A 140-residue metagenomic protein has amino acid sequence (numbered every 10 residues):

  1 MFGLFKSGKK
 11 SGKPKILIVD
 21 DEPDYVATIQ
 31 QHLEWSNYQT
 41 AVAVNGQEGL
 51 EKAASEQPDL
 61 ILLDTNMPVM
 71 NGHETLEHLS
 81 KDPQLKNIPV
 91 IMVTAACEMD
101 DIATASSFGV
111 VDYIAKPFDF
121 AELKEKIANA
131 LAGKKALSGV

Functional and structural regions predicted by a protein language model:
M1-K15, A121-V140: Non-catalytic signal-transmission and effector/linker regions of two-component phosphorelay proteins
P23-A41: Two-component/phosphorelay signaling modules centered on CheY-like receiver
N37-V44, K52, I114: Short hydrophobic/Thr-rich beta-strand motif most characteristic of the beta2 strand and flanking loop of CheY-like
E56-L62: Active-site beta3 strand of CheY-like receiver
M67: Receiver (REC) domain active-site loop signature in two-component systems and cognate sites in sensor histidine kinases
V111: Short, glycine/charged-rich "phosphate-handling" switch motifs in NTP-dependent and phosphotransfer domains
